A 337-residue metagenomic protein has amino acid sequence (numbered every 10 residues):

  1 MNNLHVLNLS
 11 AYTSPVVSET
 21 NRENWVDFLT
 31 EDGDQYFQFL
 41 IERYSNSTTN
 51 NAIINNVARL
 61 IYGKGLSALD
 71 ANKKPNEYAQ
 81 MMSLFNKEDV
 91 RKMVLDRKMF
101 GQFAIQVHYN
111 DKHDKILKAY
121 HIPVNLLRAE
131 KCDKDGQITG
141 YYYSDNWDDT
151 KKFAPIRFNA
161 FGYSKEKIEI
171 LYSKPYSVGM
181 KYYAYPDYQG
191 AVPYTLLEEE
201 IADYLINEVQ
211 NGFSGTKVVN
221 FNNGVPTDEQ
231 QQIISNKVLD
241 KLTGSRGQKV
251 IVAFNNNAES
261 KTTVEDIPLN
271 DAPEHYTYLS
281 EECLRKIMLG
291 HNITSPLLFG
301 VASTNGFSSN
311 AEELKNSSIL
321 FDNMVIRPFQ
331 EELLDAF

Functional and structural regions predicted by a protein language model:
M1-N256: Structured, contiguous alpha/beta core segments that scaffold functional sites
S214-E229, I251-Q330: Surface-exposed loop-to-helix/strand elements on domain peripheries
E331-A336: Helix-rich interaction surfaces within compact, conserved domain-sized segments that mediate assembly or partner
